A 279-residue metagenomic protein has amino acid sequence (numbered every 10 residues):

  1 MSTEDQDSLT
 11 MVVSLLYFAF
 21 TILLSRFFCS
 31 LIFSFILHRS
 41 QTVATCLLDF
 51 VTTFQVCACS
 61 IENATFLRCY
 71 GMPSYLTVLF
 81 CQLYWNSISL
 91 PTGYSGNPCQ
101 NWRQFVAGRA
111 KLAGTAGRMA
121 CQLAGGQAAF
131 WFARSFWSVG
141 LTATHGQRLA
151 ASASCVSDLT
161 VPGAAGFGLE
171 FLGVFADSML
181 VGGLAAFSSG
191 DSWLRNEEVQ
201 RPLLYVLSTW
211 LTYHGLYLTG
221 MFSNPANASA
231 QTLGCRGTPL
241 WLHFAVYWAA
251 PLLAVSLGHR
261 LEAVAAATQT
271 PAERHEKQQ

Functional and structural regions predicted by a protein language model:
M1-Q279: Membrane-interface helix-loop junctions and terminal tails of multi-pass membrane proteins
